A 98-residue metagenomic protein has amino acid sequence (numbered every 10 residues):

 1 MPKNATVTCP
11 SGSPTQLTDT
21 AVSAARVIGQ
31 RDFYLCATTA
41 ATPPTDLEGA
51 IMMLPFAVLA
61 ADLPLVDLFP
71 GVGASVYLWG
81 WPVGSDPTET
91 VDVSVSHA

Functional and structural regions predicted by a protein language model:
M1, H97-A98: Short intrinsically disordered terminal tails
M1-V22: Surface-exposed ligand/attachment interfaces on beta-rich extracellular proteins
P10-G12, G49-D62, G73-S75: Tight coil/turn sites that cap or link beta-strands
A21-A25, P64-T88: Noncatalytic modules at the cell exterior or secretory-pathway interfaces, chiefly beta-strand-rich lectin/adhesion
Q30-E48, V93: Short, surface-exposed beta-strand/strand-loop-strand elements in extracellular ectodomains
A37, S85-S96: Edge beta-strands of jelly-roll/beta-sandwich modules across compartments, strongly enriched in secreted/luminal
